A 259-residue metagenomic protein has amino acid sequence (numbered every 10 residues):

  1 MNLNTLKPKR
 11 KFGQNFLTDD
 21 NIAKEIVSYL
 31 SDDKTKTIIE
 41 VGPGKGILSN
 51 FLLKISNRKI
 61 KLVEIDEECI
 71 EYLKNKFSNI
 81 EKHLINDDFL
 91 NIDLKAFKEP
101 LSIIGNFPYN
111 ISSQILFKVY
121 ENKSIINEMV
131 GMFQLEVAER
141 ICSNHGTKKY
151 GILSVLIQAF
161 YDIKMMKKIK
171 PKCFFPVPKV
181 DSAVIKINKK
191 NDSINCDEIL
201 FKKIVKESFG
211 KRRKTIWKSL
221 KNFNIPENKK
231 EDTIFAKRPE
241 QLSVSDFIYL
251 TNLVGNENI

Functional and structural regions predicted by a protein language model:
M1-I204, S245-Y249, N256: Catalytic cores of RNA-modifying enzymes
K189, E207-I259: C-terminal lobe and adjacent flexible extensions of AdoMet/dcAdoMet transferase-like proteins
